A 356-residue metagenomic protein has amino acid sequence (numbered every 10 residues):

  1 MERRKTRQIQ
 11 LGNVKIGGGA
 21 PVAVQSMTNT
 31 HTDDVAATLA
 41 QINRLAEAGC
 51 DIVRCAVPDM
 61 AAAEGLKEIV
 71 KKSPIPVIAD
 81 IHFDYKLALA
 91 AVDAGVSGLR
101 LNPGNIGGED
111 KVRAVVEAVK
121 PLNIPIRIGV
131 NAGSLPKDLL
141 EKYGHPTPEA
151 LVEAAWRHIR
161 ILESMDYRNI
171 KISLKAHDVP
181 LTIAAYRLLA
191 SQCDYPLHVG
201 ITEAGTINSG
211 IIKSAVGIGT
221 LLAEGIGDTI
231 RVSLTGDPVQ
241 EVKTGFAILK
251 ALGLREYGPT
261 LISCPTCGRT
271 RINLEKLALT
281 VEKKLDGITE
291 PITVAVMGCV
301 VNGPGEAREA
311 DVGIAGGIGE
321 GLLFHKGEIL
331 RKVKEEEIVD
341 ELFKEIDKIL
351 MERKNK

Functional and structural regions predicted by a protein language model:
M1-S26, K120, K283: N-terminal amphipathic alpha-helix/helix-capping segment at the start of soluble metabolic enzymes
G19-A37, A56, I75-F83, L139-V152 (+1 more regions): Active-site mouth loops of central-metabolism enzymes
V24, D80, I128, I172 (+5 more regions): Conserved, mostly hydrophobic/aromatic
N29-V35, A46-V70, R100-G108, I170-V179: Glycine-rich, proline-tolerant flexible connector loops at the mouths of alpha/beta enzymes
M60-I81, A114-I126, Y186-L197, V281-K283: Alpha-helix-loop-beta-strand connector modules within alpha/beta enzyme cores
K86-R127: Hydrophobic or amphipathic alpha-helical targeting/insertion segments
V130-N131, L139-D286: Catalytic alpha/beta core domains of metabolic enzymes, predominantly
G319-F324, E328-M351: Beta-strand/loop-dominated core regions that host nucleotide or nucleotide-derived cofactor-binding catalytic loops
